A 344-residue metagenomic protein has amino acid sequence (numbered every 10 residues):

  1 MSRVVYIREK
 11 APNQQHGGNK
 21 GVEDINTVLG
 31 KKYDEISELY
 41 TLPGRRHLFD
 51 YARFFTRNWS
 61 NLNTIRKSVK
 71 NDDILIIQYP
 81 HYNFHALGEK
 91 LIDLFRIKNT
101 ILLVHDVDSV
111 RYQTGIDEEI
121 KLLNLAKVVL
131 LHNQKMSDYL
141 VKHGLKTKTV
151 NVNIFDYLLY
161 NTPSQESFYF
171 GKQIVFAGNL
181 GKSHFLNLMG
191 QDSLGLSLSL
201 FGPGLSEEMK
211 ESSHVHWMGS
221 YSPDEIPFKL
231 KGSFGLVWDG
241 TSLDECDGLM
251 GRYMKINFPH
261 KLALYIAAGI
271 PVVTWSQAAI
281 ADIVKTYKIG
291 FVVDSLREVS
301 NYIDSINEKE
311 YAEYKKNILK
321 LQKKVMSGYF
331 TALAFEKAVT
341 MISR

Functional and structural regions predicted by a protein language model:
M1-L102, V110, W275-I280: N-terminal pre-catalytic "stem/leader" segment of glycosyltransferase-like enzymes
Y82, D108, K135-S137, G181 (+3 more regions): Alpha-helix capping/helix-boundary segments
R111-K127: A conserved, positively charged/aromatic
K127-L140, L145-T162: Donor nucleotide-sugar binding/catalytic pocket of nucleotide-sugar-dependent glycosyltransferases
Y157-K231: Conserved catalytic-core segment of nucleotide-activated headgroup transferases in glycan assembly
P227-A268, T274-D282: Nucleotide-sugar-dependent
Y287-V293: A short acidic/histidine/glycine-rich donor-binding loop in glycosyltransferase catalytic cores
D294-N301, E308-R344: A charged, aromatic-enriched C-terminal amphipathic alpha-helix characteristic of glycosyltransferases across folds
